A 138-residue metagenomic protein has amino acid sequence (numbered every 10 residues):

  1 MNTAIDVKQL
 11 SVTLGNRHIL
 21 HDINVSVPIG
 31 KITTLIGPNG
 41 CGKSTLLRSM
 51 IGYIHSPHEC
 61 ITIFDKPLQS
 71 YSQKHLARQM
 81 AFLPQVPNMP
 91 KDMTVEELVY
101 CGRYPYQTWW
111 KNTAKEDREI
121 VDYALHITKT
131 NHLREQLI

Functional and structural regions predicted by a protein language model:
I5-V7, L20-D22: Conserved structural motif at the start of ABC-family nucleotide-binding domains
R17-H18, K74: Short coil-to-beta microelement around the adenine-binding A-loop and adjacent beta1/P-loop entry of ABC ATPase
I36-P38: The feature captures the beta-strand-to-loop junction immediately N-terminal to the Walker
I51: Helix-to-loop junction immediately C-terminal to a conserved catalytic motif
E59-P67, L76: Conserved ABC transporter NBD signature motif
S70, V86-Y100, P105-N112: Conserved catalytic motifs of ABC-family nucleotide-binding domains
Y100, K115-R134: Conserved ABC ATPase "signature" region
